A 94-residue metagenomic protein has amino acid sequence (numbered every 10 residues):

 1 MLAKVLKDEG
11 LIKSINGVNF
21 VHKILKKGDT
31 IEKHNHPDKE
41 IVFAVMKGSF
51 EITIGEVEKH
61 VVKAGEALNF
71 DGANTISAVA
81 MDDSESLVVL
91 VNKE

Functional and structural regions predicted by a protein language model:
M1-K33, K39: A short glycine-rich, His/Asp/Glu-containing loop-to-beta-strand
K27, D38, E58, N74 (+1 more regions): A generic "binding-loop/recognition-motif" signal
T30-I31, A67-L68, G72-S77: Histidine-centered metal-chelating micro-motifs
P37-E51: Short, conserved beta-strand element in jelly-roll/cupin
M46-K47, K63-A64, D82: A cytosolic small-molecule/anion-sensing beta-strand core signal
E56-G72: Short acidic-glycine-tyrosine-enriched beta hairpin
G72-E94: Ligand-binding loop in jelly-roll beta-barrel domains
